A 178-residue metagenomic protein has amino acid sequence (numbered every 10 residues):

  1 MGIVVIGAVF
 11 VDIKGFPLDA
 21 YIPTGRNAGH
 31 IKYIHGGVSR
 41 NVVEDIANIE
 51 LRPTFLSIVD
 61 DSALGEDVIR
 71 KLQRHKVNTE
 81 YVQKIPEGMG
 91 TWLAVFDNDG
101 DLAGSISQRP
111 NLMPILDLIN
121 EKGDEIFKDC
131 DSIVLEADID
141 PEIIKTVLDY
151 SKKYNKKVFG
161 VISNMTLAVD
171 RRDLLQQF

Functional and structural regions predicted by a protein language model:
M1, M89-T91, G100: Change "...and in nucleic-acid phosphodiester-cleaving endonucleases..." to "...and in nucleic-acid processing enzymes
M1-I58, A63-D67, R74: Glycine-rich phosphate/adenosyl-contacting loop at the front of the ribokinase-like
A8, S57-D61, K84, N98 (+1 more regions): Cofactor-binding loop segments of dinucleotide-utilizing enzymes, especially the Rossmann-like FAD- and NAD(P)+-binding
F10, H30-K32, Q108-L112, I162-T166: Short, acidic/turn-prone active-site loops that include or flank metal/cofactor- and phosphate-binding residues
K71-P86: A glycine-rich helix N-cap at a beta->alpha junction
K84, A94-S132, A137: Conserved phosphate-binding/catalytic loop of the ribokinase/pfkB sugar-kinase fold
S132-F178: Conserved beta-alpha-beta core of the PfkB/ribokinase-like small-molecule kinase fold
